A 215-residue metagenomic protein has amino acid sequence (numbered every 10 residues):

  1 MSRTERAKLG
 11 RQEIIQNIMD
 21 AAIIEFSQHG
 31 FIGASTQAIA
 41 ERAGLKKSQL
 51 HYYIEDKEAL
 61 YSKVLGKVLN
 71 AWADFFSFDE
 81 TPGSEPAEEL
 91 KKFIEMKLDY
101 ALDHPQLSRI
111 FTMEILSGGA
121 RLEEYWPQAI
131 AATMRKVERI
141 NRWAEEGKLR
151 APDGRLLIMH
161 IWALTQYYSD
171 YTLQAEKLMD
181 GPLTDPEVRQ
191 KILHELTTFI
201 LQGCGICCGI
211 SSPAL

Functional and structural regions predicted by a protein language model:
M1-S2, D99, D103, A131-E146 (+2 more regions): C-terminal peripheral helix-coil segments that are non-catalytic and often amphipathic
S2-R3, S62-K92, V137-R142: Amphipathic alpha-helical linker/stalk segments
E13, N17, E25-A59, K63: Helix-turn-helix
I14, K57, V64, V68 (+5 more regions): Hydrophobic/aromatic residues within well-ordered alpha-helical segments
S77-L107, E146, A151-I161, Q190: Hydrophobic alpha-helical connector segments
L102-E123, Y171-M179: Amphipathic alpha-helical segments used for helix-helix packing
